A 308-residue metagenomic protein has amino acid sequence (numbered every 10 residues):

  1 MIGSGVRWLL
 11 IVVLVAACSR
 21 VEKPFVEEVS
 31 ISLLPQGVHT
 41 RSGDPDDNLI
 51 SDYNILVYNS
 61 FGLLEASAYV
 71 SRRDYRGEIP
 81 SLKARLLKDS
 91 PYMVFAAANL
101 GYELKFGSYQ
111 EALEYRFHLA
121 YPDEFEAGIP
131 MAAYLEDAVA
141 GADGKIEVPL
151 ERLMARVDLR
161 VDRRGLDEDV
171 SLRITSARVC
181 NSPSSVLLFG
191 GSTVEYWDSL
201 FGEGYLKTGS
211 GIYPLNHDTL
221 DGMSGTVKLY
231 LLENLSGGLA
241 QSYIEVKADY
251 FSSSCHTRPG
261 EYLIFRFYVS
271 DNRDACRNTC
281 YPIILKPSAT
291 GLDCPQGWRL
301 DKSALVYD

Functional and structural regions predicted by a protein language model:
M1-G3, S19: N-terminal hydrophobic targeting signals that begin at the initiator methionine
G3-I11: Sec-dependent signal peptide recognition, specifically the positively charged N-region followed immediately by
I11, L34, P91-L135: Signature of extracytoplasmic/envelope-associated structural regions
V15-A17: C-terminal motif of bacterial Sec signal peptides marking the signal peptidase cleavage site
V21-T40, E151-R164: A short, Gly/Thr-enriched small/hydrophobic beta-strand-prone motif that recurs across taxa
D44-E111, R160, G165-R277, A304-D308: Tryptophan-paired
Y115-R164, F265-D308: Extracellular beta-sheet/turn segments enriched in Thr/Pro/Gly and aliphatic residues
